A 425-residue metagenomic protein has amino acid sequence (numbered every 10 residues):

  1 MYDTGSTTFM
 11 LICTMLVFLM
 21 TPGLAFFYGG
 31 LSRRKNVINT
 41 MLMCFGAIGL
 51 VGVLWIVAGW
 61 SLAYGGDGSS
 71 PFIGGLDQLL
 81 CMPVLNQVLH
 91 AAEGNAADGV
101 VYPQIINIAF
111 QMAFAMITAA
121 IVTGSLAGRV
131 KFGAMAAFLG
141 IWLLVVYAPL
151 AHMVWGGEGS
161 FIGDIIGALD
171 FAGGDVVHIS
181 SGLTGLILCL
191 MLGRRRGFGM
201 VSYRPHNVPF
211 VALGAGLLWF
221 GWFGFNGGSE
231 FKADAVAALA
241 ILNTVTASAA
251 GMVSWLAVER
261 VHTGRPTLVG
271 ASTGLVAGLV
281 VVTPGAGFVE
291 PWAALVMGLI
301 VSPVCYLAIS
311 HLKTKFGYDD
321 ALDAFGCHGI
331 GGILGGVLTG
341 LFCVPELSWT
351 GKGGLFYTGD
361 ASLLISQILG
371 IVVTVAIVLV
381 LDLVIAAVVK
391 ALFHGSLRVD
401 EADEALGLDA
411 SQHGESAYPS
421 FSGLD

Functional and structural regions predicted by a protein language model:
M1-D425: Glycine- and aromatic-enriched membrane alpha-helices
